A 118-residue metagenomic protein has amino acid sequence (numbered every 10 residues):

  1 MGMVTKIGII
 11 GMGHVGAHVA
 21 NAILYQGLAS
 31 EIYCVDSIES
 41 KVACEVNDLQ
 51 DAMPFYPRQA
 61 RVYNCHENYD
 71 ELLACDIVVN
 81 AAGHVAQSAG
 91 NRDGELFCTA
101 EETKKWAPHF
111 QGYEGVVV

Functional and structural regions predicted by a protein language model:
M12-G13: Glycine-rich Rossmann-fold phosphate-binding loop(s) that bind the pyrophosphate of adenine dinucleotide cofactors
G16-A17: N-terminal Rossmann-fold NAD(P) dinucleotide-binding loop
I23: Aromatic pocket-lining residues of Rossmann-like dinucleotide-binding sites
Q26-E31: Conserved S-adenosyl-L-methionine
S37-C75: Conserved N-terminal Rossmann-fold NAD(P) cofactor-binding segment
A82-H84: Conserved NAD(P)H cofactor-binding loop of Rossmann-fold oxidoreductase domains
G94, C98-V118: Rossmann-like NAD(P)(H) cofactor-binding subdomain of soluble oxidoreductases
